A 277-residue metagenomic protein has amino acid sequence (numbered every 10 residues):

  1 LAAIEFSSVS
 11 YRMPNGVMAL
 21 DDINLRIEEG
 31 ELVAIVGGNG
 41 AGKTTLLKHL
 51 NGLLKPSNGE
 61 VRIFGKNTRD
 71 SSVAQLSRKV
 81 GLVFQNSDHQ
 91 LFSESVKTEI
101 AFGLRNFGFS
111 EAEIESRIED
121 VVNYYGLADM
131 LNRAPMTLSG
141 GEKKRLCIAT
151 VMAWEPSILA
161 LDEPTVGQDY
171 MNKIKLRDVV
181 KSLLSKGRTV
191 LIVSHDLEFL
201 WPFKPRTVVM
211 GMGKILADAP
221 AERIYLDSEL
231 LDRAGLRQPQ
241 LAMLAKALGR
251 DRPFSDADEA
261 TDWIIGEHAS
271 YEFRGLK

Functional and structural regions predicted by a protein language model:
V36-G38: The feature captures the beta-strand-to-loop junction immediately N-terminal to the Walker
N51: Helix-to-loop junction immediately C-terminal to a conserved catalytic motif
G59-N67, L76: Conserved ABC transporter NBD signature motif
A112-M130: Conserved ABC ATPase "signature" region
A134-L138, E142: Conserved ABC ATPase signature
L159-D162: Catalytic Walker B motif of ABC-type/P-loop ATPase nucleotide-binding domains
S194-H195: H-loop/switch region of ABC-family ATPase nucleotide-binding domains
